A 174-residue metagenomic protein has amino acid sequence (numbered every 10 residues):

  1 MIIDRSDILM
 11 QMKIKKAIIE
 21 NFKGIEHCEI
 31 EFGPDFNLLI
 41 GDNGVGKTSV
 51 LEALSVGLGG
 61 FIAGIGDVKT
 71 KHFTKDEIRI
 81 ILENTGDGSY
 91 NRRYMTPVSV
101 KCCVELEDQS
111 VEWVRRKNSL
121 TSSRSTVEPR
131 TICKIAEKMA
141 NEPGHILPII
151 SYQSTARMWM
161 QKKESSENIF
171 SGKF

Functional and structural regions predicted by a protein language model:
M1-F174: P-loop NTPase switch/coupling surface
